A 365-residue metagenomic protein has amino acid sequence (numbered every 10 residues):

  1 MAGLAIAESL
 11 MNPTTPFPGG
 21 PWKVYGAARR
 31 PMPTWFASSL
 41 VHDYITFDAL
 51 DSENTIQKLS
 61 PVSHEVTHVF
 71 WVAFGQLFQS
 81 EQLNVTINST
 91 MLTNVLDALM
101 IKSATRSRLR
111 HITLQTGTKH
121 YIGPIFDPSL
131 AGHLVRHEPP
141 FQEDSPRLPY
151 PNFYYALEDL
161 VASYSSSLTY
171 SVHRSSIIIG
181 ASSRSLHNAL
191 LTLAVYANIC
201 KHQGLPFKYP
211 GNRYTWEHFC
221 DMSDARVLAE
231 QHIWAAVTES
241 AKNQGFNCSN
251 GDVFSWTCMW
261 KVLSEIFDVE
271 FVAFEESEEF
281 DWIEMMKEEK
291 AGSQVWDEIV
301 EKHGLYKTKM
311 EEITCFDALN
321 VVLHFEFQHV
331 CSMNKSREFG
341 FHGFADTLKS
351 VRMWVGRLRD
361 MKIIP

Functional and structural regions predicted by a protein language model:
M1-W22: Canonical Rossmann dinucleotide-binding motif of NAD(H)/NADP(H)-dependent dehydrogenases/reductases, specifically
M32-N94: NAD(P)H-binding glycine-rich loop region in Rossmannoid oxidoreductase-like domains and their noncatalytic homologs
T67-W71, L83-F153, Y164, S171: Conserved Rossmann-fold NAD(P)-dependent oxidoreductase catalytic core, especially the SDR/UDP-sugar
S145-P149, S176-L190, G211-R226, D252: Glycine-rich "substrate-gating" loop/helix at the edge of Rossmann-like oxidoreductase active sites
D159-H187: Conserved beta-loop-beta element that borders a ligand/cofactor-binding pocket
G180-Y196, W234-F246: Glycine/proline-rich active-site loop of Rossmann-fold NAD(P)-dependent oxidoreductases
V195-R226, S240: A conserved pocket-lining segment of Rossmann-fold NAD(P)-dependent short-chain dehydrogenase/reductase
Q231-L319, H324, S332-N334, E338 (+1 more regions): Mid/C-terminal beta-alpha module of Rossmann-like enzyme folds, strongest in SDR-family dehydrogenases/epimerases
